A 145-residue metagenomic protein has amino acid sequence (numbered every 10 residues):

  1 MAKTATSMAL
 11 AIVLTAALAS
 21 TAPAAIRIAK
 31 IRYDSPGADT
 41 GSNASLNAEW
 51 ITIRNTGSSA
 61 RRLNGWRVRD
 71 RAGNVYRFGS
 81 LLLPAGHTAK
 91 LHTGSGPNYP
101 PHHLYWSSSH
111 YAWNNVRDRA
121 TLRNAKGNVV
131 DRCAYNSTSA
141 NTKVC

Functional and structural regions predicted by a protein language model:
A2-A9, A16, S20-N64, S109-N115 (+1 more regions): A structural motif detector for short, solvent-exposed N-terminal "entry" segments of globular domains
T52, R69, K90-H92: Hydrophobic beta-strand signal
T56-S59, G94-N98, A125-V129: Acidic glycine-/aspartate-rich tracts in secreted/extracellular proteins
N64-D70: Short Gly/aromatic-enriched secondary-structure transition segments
G73-S108: Intrinsically disordered, low-complexity Pro/Gly/Ser/Thr-rich segments with frequent PxxP/GP/PP motifs and embedded
Y76-L81, N128-S139: Short amphipathic beta-strand/extended segments with alternating polar/hydrophobic composition
P100-A134: Extracytosolic low-complexity repeat regions of secreted or lipid-anchored proteins
